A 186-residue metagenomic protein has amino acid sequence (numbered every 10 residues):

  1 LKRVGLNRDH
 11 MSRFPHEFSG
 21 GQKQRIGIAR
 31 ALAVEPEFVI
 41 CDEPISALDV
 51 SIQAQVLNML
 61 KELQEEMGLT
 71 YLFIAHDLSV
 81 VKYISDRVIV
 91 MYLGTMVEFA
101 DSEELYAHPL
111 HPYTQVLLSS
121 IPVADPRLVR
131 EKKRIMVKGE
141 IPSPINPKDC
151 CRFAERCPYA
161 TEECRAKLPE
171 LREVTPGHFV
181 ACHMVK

Functional and structural regions predicted by a protein language model:
L1-D9, Q115-S119: Conserved ABC ATPase "signature" region
S12-F14, K132: Interfacial catalytic loop of ABC nucleotide-binding domains
F14-F18, Q22: Conserved ABC ATPase signature
A33-E37: A short, proline-enriched helix->beta-strand linker immediately N-terminal to the Walker B motif in ABC-type P-loop
I40, P44, L48, I52-R130: P-loop NTP-binding/switch modules centered on Walker-like glycine-rich loops
D101-K186: Charged, flexible cofactor/metal-binding loops and thiol motifs
